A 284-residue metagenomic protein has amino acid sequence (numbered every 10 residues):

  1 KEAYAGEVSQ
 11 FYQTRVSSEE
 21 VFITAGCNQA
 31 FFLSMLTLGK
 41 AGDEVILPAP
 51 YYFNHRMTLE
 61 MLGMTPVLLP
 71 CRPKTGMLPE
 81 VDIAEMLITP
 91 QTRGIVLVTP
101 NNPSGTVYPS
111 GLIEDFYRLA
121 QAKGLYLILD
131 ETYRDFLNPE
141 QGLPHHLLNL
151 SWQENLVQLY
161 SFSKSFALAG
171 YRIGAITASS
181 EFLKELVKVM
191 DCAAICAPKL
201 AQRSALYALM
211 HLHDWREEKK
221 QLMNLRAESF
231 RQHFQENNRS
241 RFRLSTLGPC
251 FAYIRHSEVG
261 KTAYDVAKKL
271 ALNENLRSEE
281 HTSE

Functional and structural regions predicted by a protein language model:
K1-G6, P100, A197: A structural motif shared across PLP-dependent enzymes of the aminotransferase-like
E2-E44, G260: Phosphate-binding glycine-rich loop
T37-L59: Conserved PLP-anchoring active-site segment centered on the Schiff-base-forming lysine
R72-G142: Active-site phosphate-binding strand-loop segment of PLP-dependent enzymes
L148-E185, A197-L200: Active-site PLP attachment segment
A197-H213, E218-K219: Structural motif of enzymes handling amino- and sulfur-group chemistry
L206, M223-R231, R243-H256: Conserved glycine-rich beta-strand-loop-beta hairpin in the small C-terminal domain of fold type I
R241-F242, Y253-S283: Conserved C-terminal alpha-helix-loop-beta "cap" of PLP-dependent enzymes that closes/shapes the active-site mouth
